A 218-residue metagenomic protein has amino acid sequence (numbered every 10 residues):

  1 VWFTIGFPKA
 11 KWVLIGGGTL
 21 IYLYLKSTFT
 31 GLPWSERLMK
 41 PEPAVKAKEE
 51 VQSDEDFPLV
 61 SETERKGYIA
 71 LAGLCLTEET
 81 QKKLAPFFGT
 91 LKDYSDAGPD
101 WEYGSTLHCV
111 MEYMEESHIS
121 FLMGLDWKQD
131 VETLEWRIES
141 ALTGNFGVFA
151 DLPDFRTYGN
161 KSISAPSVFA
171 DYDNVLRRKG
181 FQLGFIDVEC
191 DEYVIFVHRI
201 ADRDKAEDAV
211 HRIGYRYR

Functional and structural regions predicted by a protein language model:
W2-G6: Juxtamembrane "helix-exit" motif on the non-cytosolic side of transmembrane helices
P8-R218: Contiguous interface-forming segments/domains that mediate binding rather than catalysis
